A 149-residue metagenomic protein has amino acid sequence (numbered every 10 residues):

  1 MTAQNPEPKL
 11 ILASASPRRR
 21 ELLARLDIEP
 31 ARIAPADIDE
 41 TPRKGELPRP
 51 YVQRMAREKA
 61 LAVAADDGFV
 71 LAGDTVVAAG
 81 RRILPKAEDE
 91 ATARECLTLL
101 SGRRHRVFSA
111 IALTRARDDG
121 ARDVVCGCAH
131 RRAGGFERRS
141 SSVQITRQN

Functional and structural regions predicted by a protein language model:
T2-I11, L47-N149: Anionic-ligand binding patches
T2-I28: N-terminal beta1-alpha1 ligand-phosphate binding loop
A15, A36, A116: Cofactor-binding loop segments of dinucleotide-utilizing enzymes, especially the Rossmann-like FAD- and NAD(P)+-binding
L22-R25, R43, A65-D66: Short loop/helix-cap segments at secondary-structure boundaries that form the rim of catalytic
L23, I38, V76-V77: Long, contiguous hydrophobic alpha-helical segments, chiefly transmembrane helices and signal peptides
P30-G45, A121-C128: Short glycine-rich, Thr/Ser-proximal phosphate-binding strand/loop in the N-terminal lobe of ATP-dependent enzymes
